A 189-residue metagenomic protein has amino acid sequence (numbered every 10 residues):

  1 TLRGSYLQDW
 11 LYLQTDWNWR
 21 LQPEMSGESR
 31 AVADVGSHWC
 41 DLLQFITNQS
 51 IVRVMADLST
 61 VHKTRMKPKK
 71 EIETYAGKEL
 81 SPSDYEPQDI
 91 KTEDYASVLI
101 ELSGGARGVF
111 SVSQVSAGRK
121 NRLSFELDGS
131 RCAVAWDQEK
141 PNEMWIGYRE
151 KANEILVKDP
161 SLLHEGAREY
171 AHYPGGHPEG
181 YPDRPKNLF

Functional and structural regions predicted by a protein language model:
T1-D89, M144: Predominantly a Rossmann-like dinucleotide-binding segment in NAD(P)-dependent oxidoreductases
L2, M55, V109-V112, W136-D137: Beta-strand scaffold of nucleotide-dependent catalytic cores
Y6-Q8, L58, L102, V112-Q114 (+1 more regions): Short beta-strand segments enriched in hydrophobic/aromatic residues within well-folded beta-rich domains
Q14, N18, E93-Y95, K120-R122 (+1 more regions): Short, solvent-exposed loop/turn segments at the edges of secondary structure
S37, S111-K120, G180: Glycine-rich phosphate/pyrophosphate-binding beta-alpha loops
L42-I46, I100-A106: A structural motif corresponding to the C-terminal end of an alpha-helix and its immediate exit/capping segment
Q49-S50, I90-T92, A106, R119-L123: Glycine/proline-rich active-site loop of Rossmann-fold NAD(P)-dependent oxidoreductases
S59-G104, E126-F189: C-terminal glycine/acidic-rich active-site capping loop/insertion
